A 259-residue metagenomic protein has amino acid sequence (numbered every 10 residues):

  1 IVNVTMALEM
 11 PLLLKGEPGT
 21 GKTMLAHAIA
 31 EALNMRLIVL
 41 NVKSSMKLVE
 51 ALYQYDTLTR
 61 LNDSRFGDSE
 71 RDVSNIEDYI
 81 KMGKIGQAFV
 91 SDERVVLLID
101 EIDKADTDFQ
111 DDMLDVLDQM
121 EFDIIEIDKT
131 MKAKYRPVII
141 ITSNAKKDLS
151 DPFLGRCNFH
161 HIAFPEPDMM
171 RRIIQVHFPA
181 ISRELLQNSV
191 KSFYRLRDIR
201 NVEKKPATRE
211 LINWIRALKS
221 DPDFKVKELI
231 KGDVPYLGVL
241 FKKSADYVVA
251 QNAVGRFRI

Functional and structural regions predicted by a protein language model:
I1-I259: C-terminal regulatory/interaction module of P-loop NTP-utilizing enzymes
